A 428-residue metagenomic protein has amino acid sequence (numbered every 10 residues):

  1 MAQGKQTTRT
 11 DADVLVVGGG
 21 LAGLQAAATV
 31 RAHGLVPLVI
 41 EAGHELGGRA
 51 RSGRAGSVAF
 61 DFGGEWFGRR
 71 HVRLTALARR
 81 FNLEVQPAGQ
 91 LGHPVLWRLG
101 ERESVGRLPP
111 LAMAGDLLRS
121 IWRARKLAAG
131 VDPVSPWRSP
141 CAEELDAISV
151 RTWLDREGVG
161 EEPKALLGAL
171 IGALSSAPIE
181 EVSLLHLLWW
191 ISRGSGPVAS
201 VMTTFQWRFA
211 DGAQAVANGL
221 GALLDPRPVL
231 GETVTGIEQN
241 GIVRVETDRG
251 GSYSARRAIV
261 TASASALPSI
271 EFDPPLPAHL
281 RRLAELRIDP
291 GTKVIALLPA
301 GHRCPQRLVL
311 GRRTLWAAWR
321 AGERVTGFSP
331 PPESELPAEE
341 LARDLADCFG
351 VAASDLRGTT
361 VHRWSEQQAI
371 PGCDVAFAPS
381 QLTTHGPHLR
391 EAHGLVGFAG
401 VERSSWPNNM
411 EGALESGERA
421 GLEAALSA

Functional and structural regions predicted by a protein language model:
A2-T8, Q25, H33, L108 (+1 more regions): Conserved flavin/dinucleotide-binding core of flavoenzymes
A12-V39: N-terminal Rossmann-like FAD-binding beta1-loop-alpha1 element of flavoenzymes
R31-A55: Glycine-rich FAD pyrophosphate-binding loop
R49, S57-G89: Conserved FAD-binding subdomain of flavin-dependent enzymes
R79-R80, E84-L184, M202: Mobile amphipathic helical/loop "lid" adjacent to a hydrophobic cofactor/ligand pocket
L145, W190-D248, Y253-R256: Helical element adjacent to the flavin cofactor pocket in flavoenzyme catalytic cores
V260-P277: Flavin (primarily FAD) binding-site architecture
L276-C304: Central beta-strand plus flanking loop segment that forms part of the substrate or channel wall within the catalytic
